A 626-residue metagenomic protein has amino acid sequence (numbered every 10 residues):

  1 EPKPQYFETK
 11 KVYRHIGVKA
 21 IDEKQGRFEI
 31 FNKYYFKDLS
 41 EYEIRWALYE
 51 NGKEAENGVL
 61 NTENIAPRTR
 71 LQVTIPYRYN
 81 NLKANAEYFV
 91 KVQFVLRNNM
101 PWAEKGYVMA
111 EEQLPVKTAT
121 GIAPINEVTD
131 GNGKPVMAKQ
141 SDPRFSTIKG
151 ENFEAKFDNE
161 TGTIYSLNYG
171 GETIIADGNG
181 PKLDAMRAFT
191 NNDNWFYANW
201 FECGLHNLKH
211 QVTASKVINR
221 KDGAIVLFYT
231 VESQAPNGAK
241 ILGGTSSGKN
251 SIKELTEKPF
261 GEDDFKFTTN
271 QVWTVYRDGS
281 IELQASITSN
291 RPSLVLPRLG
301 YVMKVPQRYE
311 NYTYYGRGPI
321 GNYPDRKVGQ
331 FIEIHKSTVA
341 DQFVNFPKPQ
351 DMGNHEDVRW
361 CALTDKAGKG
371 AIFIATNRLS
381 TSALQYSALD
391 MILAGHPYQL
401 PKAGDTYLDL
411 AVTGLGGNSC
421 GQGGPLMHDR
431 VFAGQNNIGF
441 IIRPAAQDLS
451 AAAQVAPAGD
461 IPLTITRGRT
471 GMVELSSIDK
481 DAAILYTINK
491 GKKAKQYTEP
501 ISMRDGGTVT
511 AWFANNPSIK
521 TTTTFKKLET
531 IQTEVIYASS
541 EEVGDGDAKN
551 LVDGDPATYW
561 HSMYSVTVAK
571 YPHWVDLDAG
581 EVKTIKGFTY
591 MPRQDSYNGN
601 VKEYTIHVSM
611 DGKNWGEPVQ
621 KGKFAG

Functional and structural regions predicted by a protein language model:
E1-R70, T74, Y79, S380-Y407: Substrate-binding clefts and catalytic carboxylate motifs of secreted carbohydrate-active enzymes
R27-Y35, S286, E474-S476, T589-M591: Short edge beta-strand/loop segments characteristic of extracellular beta-sandwich folds
Y34-Y42, P292-V295, Y597-N598: A short beta-turn/strand-edge loop motif at beta-sheet boundaries
T62-R70, R430-F432, M503, K623-A625: Short proline/glycine- and polar residue-rich coil/turn motifs
P76-N85, N98-M100, L114-A456: Beta-strand/loop-rich accessory regions of lumenal/periplasmic or secreted enzymes, predominantly carbohydrate-active
P457-D547, L551-P556, H573: Short, compositionally stereotyped local motifs that mark structural "simplifiers"
A483-T487, K495, W512, M591-A625: Non-cytosolic beta-sandwich-type ligand-binding/adhesion modules
T524-V582, R593-N600, N614, Q620-A625: Disordered, acidic Ser/Thr/Pro-rich linker "stalks" and the adjacent N-terminal cap of the next globular domain
